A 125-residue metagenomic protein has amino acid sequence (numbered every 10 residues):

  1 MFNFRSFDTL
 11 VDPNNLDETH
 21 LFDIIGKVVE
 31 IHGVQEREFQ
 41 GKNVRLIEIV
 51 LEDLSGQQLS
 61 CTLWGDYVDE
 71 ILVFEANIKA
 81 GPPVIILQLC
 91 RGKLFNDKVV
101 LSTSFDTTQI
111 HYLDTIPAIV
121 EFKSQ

Functional and structural regions predicted by a protein language model:
M1-Q125: Single-stranded nucleic acid-binding proteins centered on OB/S1-type folds and their adjacent low-complexity
